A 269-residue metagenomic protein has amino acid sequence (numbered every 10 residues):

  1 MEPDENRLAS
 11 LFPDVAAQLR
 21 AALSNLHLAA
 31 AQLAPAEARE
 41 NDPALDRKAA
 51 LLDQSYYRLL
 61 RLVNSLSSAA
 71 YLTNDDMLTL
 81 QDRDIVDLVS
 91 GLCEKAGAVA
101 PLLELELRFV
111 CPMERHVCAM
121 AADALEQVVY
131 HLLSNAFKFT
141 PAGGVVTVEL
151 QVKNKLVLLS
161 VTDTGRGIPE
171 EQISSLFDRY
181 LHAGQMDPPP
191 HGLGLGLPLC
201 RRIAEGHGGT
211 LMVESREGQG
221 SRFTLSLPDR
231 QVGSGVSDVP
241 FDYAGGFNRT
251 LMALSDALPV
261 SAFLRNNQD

Functional and structural regions predicted by a protein language model:
Q54-L59: Short alpha-helical segment of the dimerization/phosphotransfer core of two-component systems
Q81-D84, E106-H116: Conserved catalytic submotifs in the C-terminal HATPase_c
A98, R166-G167: Glycine-rich G1-box
A136-F137: Short helix-loop "hinge" at the ATP-lid/N-box region of the Bergerat-fold HATPase_c
I168-Y180: Short conserved segment of the HATPase_c
G196, C200: Short alpha-helical Gxxx[C/S/T] motif in the catalytic ATP-binding
